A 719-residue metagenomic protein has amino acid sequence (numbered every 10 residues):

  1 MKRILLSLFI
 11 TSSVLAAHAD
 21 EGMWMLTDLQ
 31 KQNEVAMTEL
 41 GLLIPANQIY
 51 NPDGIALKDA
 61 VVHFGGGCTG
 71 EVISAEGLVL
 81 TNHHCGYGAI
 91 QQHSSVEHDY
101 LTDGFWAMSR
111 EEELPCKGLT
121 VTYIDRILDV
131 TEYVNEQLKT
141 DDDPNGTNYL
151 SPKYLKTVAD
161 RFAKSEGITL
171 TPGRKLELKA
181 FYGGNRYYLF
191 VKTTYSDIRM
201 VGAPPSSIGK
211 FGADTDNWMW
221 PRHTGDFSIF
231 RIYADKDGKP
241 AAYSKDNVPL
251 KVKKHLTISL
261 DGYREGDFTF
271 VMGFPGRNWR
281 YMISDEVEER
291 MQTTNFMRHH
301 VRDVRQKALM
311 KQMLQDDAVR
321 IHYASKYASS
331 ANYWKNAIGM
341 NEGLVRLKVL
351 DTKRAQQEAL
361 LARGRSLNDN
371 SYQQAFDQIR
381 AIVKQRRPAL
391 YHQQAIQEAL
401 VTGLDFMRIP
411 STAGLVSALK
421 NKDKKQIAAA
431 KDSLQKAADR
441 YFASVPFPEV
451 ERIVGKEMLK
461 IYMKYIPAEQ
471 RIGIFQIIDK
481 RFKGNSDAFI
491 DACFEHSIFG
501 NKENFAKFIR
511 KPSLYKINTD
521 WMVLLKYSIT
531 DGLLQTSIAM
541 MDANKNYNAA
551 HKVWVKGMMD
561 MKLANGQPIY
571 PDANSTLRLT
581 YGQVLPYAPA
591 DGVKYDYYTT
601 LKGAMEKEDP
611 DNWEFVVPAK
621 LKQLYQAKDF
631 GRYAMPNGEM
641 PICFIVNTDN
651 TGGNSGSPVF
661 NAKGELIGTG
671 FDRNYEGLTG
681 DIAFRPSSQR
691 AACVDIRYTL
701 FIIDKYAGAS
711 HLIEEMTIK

Functional and structural regions predicted by a protein language model:
K2-I4, L15-K719: Terminal presequence/propeptide segments associated with secretion/organelle targeting and zymogen/polyprotein
S7-S13: Bacterial N-terminal signal peptides
